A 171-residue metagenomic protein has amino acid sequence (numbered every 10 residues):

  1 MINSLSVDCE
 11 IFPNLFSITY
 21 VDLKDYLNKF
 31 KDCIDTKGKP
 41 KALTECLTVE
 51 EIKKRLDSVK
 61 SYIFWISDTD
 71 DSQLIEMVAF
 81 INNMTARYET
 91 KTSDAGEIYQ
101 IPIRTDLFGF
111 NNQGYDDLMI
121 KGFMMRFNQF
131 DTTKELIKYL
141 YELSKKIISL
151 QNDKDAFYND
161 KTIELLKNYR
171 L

Functional and structural regions predicted by a protein language model:
I2-I11, E164: Two-metal-ion RNase H-like nuclease active-site motif
F12, D25-Y26: Short connector loops/turns at beta-strand edges and beta->alpha or beta->beta junctions
P13-I18: Short N-terminal binding/cap micro-motifs at the start of the first secondary-structure element
T19-K24: A generic structural motif
Y26-C33, D57-Y62: Surface-exposed loop/edge segments in extracytoplasmic proteins
L43-L47, E51-L171: Conserved DEDDh/DEDDy metal-dependent 3′-5′ exonuclease domain
